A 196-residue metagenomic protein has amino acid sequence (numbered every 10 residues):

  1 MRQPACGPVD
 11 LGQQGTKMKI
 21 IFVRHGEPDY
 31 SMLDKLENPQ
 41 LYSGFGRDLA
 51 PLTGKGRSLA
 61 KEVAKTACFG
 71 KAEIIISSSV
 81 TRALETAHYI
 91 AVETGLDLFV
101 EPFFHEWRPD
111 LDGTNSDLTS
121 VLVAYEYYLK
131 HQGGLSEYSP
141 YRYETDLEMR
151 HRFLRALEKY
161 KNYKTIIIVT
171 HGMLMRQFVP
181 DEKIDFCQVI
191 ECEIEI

Functional and structural regions predicted by a protein language model:
C6-K17: Short, Lys/Arg-enriched N-terminal segments with co-localized hydrophobic residues within the first ~10-30 amino acids
G15-K19, V63-T66, F99-V121, N162 (+1 more regions): Acidic, low-complexity terminal tails and accessory targeting/binding regions of phosphate-metabolizing enzymes
K19-V100, Q188: Active-site-proximal alpha-helix that buttresses catalytic centers in soluble enzyme cores
D29, A83-L84, E106-W107, L174-R176: Short, active-site-adjacent cap segments at secondary-structure transitions
D29-L33, E37-P51, E93-R152: Phosphate-handling substructures
C68-K71, Y160-K164: Glycine-rich phosphate-binding loop signature in dinucleotide/nucleotide-binding domains
L154-R155, Y160-K161, I168-M173: His/acidic metal-ligating clusters that form di-metal
